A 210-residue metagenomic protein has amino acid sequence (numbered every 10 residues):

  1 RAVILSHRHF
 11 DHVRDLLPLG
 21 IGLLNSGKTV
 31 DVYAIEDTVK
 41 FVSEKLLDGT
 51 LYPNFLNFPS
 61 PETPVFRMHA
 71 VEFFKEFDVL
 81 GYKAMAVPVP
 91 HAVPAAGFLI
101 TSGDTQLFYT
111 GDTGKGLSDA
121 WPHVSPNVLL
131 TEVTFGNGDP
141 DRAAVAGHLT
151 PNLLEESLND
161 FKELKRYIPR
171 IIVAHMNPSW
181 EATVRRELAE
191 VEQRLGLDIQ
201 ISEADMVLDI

Functional and structural regions predicted by a protein language model:
R1-A34, N127: Active-site metal-binding motif and surrounding structural segment of the metallo-beta-lactamase
I4, L107-Y109, L129: Residue-level marker for buried hydrophobic side chains located in beta-strands that build the well-ordered beta-sheet
H7-R8, D37, V89-H91, G111-K115 (+2 more regions): Active-site metal-binding loops of divalent metal-dependent hydrolases
G22-T29, L51-P59, L158-I168: Alpha-helix termini
K28, T38-M68, S179: Active-site neighborhood of divalent metal-dependent phosphoester bond hydrolases
V30-T38, I172-A174: Short internal beta-strands
R67-W121, M206-I210: Core dinuclear metal-dependent hydrolase active-site scaffold
K115-D205: Cap/insert and terminal regions of metallo-dependent hydrolase folds
